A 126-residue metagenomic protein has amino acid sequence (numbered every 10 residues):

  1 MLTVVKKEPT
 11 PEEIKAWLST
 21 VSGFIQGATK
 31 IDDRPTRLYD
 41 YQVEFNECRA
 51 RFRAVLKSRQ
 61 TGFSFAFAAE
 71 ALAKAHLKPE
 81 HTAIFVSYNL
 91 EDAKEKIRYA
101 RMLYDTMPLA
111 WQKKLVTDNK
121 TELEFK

Functional and structural regions predicted by a protein language model:
L2-K126: Phosphate/NTP-binding elements of NTP-utilizing enzymes
